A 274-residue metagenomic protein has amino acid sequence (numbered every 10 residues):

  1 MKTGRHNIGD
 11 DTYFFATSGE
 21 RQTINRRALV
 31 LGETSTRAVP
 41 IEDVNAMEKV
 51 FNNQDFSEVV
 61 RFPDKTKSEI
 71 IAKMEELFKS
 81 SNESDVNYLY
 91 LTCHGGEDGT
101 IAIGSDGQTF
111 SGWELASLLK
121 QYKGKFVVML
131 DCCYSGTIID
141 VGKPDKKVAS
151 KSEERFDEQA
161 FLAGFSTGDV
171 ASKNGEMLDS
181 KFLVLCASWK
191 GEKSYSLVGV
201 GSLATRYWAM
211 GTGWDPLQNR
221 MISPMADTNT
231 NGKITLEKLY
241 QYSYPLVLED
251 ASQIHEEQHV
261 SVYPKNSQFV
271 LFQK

Functional and structural regions predicted by a protein language model:
M1-Q22: Extracellular adhesion/carbohydrate-binding repeat motifs centered on closely spaced tryptophans
T23-K274: Cysteine endopeptidase catalytic domains of the caspase/legumain-like
